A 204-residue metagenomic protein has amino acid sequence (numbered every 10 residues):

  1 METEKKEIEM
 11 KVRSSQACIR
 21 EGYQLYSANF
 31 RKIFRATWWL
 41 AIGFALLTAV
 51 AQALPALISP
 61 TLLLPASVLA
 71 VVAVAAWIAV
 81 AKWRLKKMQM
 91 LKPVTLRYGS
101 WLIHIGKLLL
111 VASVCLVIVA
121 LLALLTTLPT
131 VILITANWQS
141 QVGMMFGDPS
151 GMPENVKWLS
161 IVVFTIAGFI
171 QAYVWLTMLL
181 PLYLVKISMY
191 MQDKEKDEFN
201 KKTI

Functional and structural regions predicted by a protein language model:
M1-T3, F30-R31: N-terminal leader/presequence-like segments
E2-M10, L64-P93, L102, K107-I204: Juxtamembrane transition segments at transmembrane-helix termini in multipass membrane proteins
E4-Q24, T95: Short, membrane-interfacial amphipathic segments enriched in basic
S15-Y26, L47-T48, T127-L133: Hydrophobic, membrane-facing alpha-helical anchors
Y23-W38, L102-S113: Membrane-interface helix starts
T37-T48: Acidic helix-start/capping segments at beta-turn-to-alpha-helix junctions
V50-I58: Juxtamembrane "helix-exit" motif on the non-cytosolic side of transmembrane helices
R97-G99: Juxtamembrane intracellular "pre-TM" segments in multi-pass secondary transporters
